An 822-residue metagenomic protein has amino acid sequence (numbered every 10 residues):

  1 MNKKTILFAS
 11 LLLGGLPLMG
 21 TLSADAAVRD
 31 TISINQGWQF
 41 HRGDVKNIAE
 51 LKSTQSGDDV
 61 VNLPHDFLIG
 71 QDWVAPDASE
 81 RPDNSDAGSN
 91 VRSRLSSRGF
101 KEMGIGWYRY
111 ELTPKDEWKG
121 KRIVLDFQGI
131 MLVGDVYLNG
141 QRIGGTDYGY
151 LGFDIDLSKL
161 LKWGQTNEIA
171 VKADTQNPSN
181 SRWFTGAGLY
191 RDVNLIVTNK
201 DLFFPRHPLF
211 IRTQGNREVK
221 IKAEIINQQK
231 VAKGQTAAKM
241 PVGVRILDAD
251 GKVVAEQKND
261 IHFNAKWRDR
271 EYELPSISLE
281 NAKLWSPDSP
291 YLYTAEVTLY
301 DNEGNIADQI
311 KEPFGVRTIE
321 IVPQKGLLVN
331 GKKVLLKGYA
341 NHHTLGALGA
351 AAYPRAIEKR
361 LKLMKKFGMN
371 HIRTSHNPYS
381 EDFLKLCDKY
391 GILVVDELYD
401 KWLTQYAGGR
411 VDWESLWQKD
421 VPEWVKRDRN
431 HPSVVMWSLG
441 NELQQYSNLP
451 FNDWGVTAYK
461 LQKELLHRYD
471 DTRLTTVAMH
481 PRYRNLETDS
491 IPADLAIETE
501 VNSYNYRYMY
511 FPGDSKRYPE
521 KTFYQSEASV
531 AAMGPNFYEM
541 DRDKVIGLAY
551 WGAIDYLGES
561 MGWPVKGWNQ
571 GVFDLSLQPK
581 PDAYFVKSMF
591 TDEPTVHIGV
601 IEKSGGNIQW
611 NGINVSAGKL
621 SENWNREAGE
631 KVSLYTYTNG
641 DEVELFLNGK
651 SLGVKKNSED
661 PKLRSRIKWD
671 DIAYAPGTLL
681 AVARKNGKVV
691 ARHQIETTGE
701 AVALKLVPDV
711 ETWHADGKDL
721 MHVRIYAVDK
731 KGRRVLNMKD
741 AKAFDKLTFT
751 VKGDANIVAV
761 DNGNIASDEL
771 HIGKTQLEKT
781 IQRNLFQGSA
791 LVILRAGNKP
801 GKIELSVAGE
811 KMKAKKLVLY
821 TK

Functional and structural regions predicted by a protein language model:
A26-D126, S181-L189, T595-N611, A617-G618 (+1 more regions): Extended carbohydrate-recognition surfaces in non-catalytic/accessory domains of CAZymes and lectin-like proteins
H41-V45, R98-R206, Q228, L247-A249 (+3 more regions): Accessory beta-strand-rich segments of carbohydrate-active enzymes
V60-D72, S89-V91, Q141, D192 (+2 more regions): Extended substrate-binding grooves/exosites of carbohydrate-active enzymes
P82-N84, N90-R98, Y148-G149, L157-K220 (+9 more regions): An acidic-aromatic loop/edge-strand motif
L138, E218-H262, V632-V654, T678-A683 (+2 more regions): Beta-strand-rich binding/interaction modules
K162-G164, K222-V322, W669-P676, K685 (+1 more regions): Extended acidic/polar, glycine-enriched regions that form or flank non-catalytic beta-rich accessory modules
I221-I225, E296-T298, N614-L620, W624 (+5 more regions): Beta-strand-rich structural segments
G234-G243, D288-Y293, K631, T638-D641 (+4 more regions): Short flexible loop/turn segments that cap and initiate beta-strands
